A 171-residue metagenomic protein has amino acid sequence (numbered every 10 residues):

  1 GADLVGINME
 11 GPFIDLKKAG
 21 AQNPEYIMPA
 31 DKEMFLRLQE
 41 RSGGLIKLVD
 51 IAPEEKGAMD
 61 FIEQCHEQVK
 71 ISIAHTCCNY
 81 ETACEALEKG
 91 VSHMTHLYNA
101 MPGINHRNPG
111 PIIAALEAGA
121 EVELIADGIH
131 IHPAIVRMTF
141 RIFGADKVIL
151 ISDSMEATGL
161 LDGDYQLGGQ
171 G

Functional and structural regions predicted by a protein language model:
G1-P109, G159: Histidine/acidic-residue-rich, glycine-tolerant segments that coordinate divalent metal ions
T82-G171: Active-site-adjacent C-terminal substructures of enzyme catalytic domains
